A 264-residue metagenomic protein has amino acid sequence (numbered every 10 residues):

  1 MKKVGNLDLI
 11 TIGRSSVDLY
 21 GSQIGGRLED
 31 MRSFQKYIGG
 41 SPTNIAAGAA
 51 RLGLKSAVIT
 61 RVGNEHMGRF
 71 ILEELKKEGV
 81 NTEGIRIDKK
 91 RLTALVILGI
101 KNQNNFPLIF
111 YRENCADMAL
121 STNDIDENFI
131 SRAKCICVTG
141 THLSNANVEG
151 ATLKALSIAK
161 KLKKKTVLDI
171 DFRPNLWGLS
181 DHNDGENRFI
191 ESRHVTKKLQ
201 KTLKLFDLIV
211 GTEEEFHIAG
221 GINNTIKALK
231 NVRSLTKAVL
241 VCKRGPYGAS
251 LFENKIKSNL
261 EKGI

Functional and structural regions predicted by a protein language model:
M1-I10, S157-K161, G221-I264: Conserved phosphate-binding/catalytic region of the ribokinase-like
M1-N81, N104, L120: Glycine-rich phosphate/adenosyl-contacting loop at the front of the ribokinase-like
K55-V138: Conserved N-terminal subdomain of the carbohydrate kinase-like
S56, T82, T166-L168, L240: Hydrophobic beta-strand scaffold residues
K76, V80, H182-I218: Structural recognition of alpha->loop->beta junctions
E113, T141, D171-N175, E214 (+1 more regions): Active-site beta-loop-alpha junctions enriched in small/polar residues
N128-F129, K201-T202, V232: Structural alpha-helical scaffold elements that stabilize or flank donor/cofactor-binding regions in carbohydrate
A151-L162, K197-L205: Catalytic-core regions built around general acid/base machinery
